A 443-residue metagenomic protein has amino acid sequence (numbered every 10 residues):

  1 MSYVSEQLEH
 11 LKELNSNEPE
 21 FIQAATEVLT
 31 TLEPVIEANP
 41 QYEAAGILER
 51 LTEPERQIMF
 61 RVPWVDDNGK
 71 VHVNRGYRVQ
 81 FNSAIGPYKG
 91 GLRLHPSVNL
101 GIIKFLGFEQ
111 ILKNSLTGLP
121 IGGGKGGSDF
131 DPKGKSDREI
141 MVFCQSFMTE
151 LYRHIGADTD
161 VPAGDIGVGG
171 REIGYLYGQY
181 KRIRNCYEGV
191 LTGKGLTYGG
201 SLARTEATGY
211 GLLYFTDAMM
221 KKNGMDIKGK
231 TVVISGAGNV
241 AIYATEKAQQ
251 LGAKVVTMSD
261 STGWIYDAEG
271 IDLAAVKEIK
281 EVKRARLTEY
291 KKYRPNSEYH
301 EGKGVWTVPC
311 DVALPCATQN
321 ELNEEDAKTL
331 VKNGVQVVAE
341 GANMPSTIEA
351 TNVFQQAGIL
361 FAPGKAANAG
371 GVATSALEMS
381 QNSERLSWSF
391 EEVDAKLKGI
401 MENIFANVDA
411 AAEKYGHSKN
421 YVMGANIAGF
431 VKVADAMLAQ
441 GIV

Functional and structural regions predicted by a protein language model:
S2-E18, I22-A24, M219, V331-V443: Adenosine-phosphate binding glycine-rich loop
P19-I22, E37-A45, G118, I155-G164 (+4 more regions): Flexible, glycine/charged-enriched surface loops at secondary-structure junctions
Q41-K70: Structured beta-strand/loop patches that form or line metal/cofactor-binding pockets in enzymes
H95, N114-K228: Glycine/serine-rich phosphate-binding loop and adjoining beta1-alpha1 elements at the start of nucleotide-handling
T159-A163, C186-L191, I234, T257-D260 (+5 more regions): General beta-strand structural signal in soluble alpha/beta enzymes
T192-G195, G200-P309: Glycine-rich phosphate/diphosphate-binding loop of Rossmann-like nucleotide-binding domains
G263-F361, A366: Rossmann-like adenosine-cofactor binding region
